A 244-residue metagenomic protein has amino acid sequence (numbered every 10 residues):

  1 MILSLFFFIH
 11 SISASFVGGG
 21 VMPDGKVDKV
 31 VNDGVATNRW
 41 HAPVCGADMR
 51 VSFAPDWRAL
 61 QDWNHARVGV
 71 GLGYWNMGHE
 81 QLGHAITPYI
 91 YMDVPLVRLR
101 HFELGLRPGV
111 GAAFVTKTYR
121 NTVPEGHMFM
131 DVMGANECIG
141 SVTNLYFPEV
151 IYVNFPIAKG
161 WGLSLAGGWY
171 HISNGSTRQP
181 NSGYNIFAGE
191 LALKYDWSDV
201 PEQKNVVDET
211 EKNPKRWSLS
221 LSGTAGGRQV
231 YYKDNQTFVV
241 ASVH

Functional and structural regions predicted by a protein language model:
F8-S52, K194-S198, K204-H244: Short glycine/proline- and aromatic-enriched beta-strand/turn motifs that initiate or cap beta-hairpins
I12-G18, V68-V70, L106-V110, E149-I151 (+2 more regions): Membrane-embedded beta-strand positions of outer-membrane beta-barrel proteins
G18-M22, V51, L72-G78, V110-T118 (+3 more regions): Transmembrane beta-strands of outer-membrane beta-barrel pores
G25-V27, E149-W197: Predominantly the C-terminal beta-signal and adjacent terminal strand-loop region of outer-membrane beta-barrel
R39-C45, L82-P88, F102, S141-F147 (+3 more regions): Residues that define the transmembrane beta-barrel architecture of outer-membrane proteins
C45-F53, I90-L96, P108-A112, E149-F155 (+3 more regions): Residues on the lipid-exposed face of transmembrane beta-strands in outer-membrane beta-barrel proteins
P55-R58, R100-F102, I157-L163, D199-E202: Repeated loop/turn-to-beta-strand initiation elements of outer-membrane beta-barrel proteins
W63-T116, H244: Gram-negative (and chloroplast) outer-membrane scaffold detector with strong preference for beta-barrel transmembrane
